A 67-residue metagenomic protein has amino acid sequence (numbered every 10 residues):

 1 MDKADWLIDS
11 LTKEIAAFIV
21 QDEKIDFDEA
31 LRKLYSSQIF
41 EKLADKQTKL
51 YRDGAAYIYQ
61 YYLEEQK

Functional and structural regions predicted by a protein language model:
M1-K67: C-terminal alpha-helical interaction appendages
